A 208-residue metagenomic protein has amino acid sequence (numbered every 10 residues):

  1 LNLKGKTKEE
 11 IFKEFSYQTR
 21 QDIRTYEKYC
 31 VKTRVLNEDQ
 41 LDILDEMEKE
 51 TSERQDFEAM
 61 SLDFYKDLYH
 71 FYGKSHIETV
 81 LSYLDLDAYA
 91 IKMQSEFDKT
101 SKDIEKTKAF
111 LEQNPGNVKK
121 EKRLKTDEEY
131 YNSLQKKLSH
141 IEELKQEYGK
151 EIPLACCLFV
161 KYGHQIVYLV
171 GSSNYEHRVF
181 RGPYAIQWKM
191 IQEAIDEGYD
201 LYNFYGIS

Functional and structural regions predicted by a protein language model:
L1-V179: A conserved beta-strand-loop-helix scaffold within acyl/acetyltransferase catalytic domains
E142, G206-S208: Conserved catalytic-core subdomain
S173, Y184-I186, S208: Active/binding-pocket-proximal capping segment
R178-Q192: Conserved acetyl-CoA-binding loop-helix of GNAT-fold acetyltransferases
A194-G206: Conserved GNAT acetyl-CoA-binding A-motif
